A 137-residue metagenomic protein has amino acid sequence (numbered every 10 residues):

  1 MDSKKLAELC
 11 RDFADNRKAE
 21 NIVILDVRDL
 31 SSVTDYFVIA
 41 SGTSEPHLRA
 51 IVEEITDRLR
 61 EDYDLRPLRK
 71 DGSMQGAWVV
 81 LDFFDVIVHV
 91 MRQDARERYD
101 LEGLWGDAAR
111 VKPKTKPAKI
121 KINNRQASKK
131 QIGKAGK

Functional and structural regions predicted by a protein language model:
M1-V33, E45-V79, Q93-D94, W105-K137: Polybasic/polar functional segments that serve as interface/processing modules
D35-F37: Catalytic metal-binding acidic patch
I39-G42: Short hydrophobic/aromatic beta-strand micro-patches that form the beta-sheet surface supporting nucleotide- or nucleic
L81-F83: Active-site beta-strand termini and strand-to-loop segments that position acidic
R96-D100: Switch/connector loops and helix/strand junctions flanking conserved nucleotide-binding motifs in nucleotide-processing
